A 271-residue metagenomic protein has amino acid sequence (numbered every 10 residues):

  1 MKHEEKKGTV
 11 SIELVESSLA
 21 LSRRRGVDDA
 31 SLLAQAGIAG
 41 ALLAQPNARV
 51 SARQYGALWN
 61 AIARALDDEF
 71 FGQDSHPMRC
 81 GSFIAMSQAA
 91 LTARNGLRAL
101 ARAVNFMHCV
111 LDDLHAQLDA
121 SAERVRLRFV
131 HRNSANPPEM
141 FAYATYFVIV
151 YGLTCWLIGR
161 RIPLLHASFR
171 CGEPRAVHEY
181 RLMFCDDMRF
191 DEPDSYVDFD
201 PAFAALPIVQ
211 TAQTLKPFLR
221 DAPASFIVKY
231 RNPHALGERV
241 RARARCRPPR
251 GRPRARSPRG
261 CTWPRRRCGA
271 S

Functional and structural regions predicted by a protein language model:
M1-R126, I149, P174: N-terminal low-complexity or simple alpha-helical regulatory segments that function as activation/interaction modules
S11, H76, G96, Y143 (+2 more regions): Generic alpha-helical segment signature
S11, R25, D29, S51 (+4 more regions): Residue-level recognition of alpha-helical structural elements
R23, A34, W156-I158, L182 (+1 more regions): Short polybasic/polar patches that bind polyanions
D28, A39, E69, R160-P163 (+2 more regions): Short coil/loop linkers at secondary-structure junctions
I84-A90, R132-N136, A204-A205, S225-F226: Short hinge/gating elements
H115-L206: DNA-contacting interfaces and partner/effector-binding or oligomerization modules in DNA-centric proteins
E179-S271: Extended mid-to-C-terminal alpha-helical interaction segments
